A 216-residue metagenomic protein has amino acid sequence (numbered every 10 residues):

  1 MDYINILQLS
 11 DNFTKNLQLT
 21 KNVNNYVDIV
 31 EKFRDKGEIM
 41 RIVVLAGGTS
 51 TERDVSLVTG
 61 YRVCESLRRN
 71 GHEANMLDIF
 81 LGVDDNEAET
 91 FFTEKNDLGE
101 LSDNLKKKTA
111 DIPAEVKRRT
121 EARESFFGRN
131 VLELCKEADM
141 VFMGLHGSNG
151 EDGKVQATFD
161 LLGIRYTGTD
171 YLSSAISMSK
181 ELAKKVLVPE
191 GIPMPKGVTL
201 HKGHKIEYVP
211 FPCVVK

Functional and structural regions predicted by a protein language model:
M1-I6, V23, V27-V30, I39: Short hydrophobic transmembrane-like helices used for membrane targeting/insertion
D11, K15, V30-L172, I176-M178 (+3 more regions): ATP-binding N-terminal substructure of ATP-dependent carboxylate-amine bond-forming enzymes
L187, V209-K216: ATP-grasp fold ATP-binding core
P193-T199: Phosphate/pyrophosphate-binding betaalpha-module
